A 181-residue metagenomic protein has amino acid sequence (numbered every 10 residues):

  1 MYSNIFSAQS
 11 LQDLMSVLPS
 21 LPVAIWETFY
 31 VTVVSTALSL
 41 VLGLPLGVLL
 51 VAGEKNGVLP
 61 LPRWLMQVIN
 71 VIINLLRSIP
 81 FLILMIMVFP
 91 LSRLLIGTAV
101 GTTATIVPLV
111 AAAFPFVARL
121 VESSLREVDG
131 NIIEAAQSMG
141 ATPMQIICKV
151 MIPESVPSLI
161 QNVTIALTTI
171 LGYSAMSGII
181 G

Functional and structural regions predicted by a protein language model:
M1-A24: Short, strongly hydrophobic alpha-helical membrane anchors
M1-F6, V34-L40, S138: Alpha-helical transmembrane segments of integral membrane proteins, especially early/N-terminal helices
Q9-Q12, Q67, Q137, Q145 (+1 more regions): Residue-identity detector for glutamine
P22-R126, Q161-I170, S177: Membrane-water interface segments at the C-terminal ends of transmembrane alpha-helices in multi-pass inner-membrane
L125-S155: Short helix-to-coil transition segments within interhelical loops that connect adjacent transmembrane helices
P143-S177: Transmembrane alpha-helices
